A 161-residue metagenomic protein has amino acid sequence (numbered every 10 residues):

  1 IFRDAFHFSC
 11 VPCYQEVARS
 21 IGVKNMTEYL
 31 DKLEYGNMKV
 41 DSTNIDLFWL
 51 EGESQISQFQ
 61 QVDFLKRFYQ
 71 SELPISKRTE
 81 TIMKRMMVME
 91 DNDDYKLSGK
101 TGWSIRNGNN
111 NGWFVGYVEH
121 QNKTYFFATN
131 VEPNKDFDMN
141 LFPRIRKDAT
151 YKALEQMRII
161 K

Functional and structural regions predicted by a protein language model:
I1-F2, Y14-Q70: Mid-domain, small-residue-enriched loop/turn segments at the edges of structured enzyme/sensor domains
I1-F8, S42-F48, E90-N107: Charged/polar, low-hydrophobicity segments characteristic of intrinsically disordered regions and flexible loops
D4-H7, C13-E16, N37-K39, G116 (+1 more regions): Structural recognition of the beta-strand scaffold that forms the well-ordered cores of secreted hydrolase catalytic
A5-F6, L30, M83-M87: A generic structural signal for nonpolar/aromatic side chains embedded in well-ordered alpha-helices
H7-Y14, D41-W49, N111, P133-D136: Flexible glycine/proline-enriched surface loops and loop-helix/loop-strand junctions
R19-G22, K66-K161: Structured C-terminal helix/loop/strand segments within mature extracytoplasmic catalytic/sensor domains
